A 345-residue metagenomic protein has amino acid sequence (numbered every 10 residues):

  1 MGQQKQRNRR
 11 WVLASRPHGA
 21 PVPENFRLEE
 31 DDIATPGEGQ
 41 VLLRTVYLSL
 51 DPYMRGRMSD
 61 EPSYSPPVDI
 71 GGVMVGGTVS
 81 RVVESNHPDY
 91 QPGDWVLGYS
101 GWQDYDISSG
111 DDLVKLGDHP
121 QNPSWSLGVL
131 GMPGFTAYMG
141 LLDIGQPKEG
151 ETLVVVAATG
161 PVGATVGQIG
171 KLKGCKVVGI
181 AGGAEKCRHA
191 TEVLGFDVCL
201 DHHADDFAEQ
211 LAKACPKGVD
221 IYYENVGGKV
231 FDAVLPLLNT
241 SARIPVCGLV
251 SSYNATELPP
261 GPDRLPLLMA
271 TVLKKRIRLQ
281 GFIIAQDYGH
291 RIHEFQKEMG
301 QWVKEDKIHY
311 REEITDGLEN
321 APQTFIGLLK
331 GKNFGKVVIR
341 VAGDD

Functional and structural regions predicted by a protein language model:
G2-Q6, Q286-D345: C-terminal hydrophobic helical "lid"/dimerization subdomain of Rossmann-like NAD(P)H-dependent oxidoreductases
D32-L50, M58-W102: Glycine-rich beta-strand-centered segment in the early N-terminal region that forms part of a ligand/cofactor-binding
M74-R81, P92-A157: NAD(P)H dinucleotide-binding glycine-rich loop of Rossmann-like/cofactor-binding domains, especially the beta1-alpha1
W95, T152, K176, A242-R243 (+1 more regions): Short glycine-centered segments of the SAM/dcSAM-binding site in methyltransferase folds
L97, V154, L200, Y222-Y223: N-terminal Rossmann-like NAD(P) cofactor-binding module of classical short-chain dehydrogenase/reductase
L127-D205: Mid-domain Rossmann-like dinucleotide-binding core that forms the NAD(H)/NADP(H) cofactor-binding site
D206-P216: Short amphipathic alpha-helix with an adjacent loop that forms part of the alpha/beta core around
K229-I308, V341-D345: Glycine-rich phosphate-binding loop and adjacent beta-alpha segment of Rossmann(oid) nucleotide-cofactor-binding
